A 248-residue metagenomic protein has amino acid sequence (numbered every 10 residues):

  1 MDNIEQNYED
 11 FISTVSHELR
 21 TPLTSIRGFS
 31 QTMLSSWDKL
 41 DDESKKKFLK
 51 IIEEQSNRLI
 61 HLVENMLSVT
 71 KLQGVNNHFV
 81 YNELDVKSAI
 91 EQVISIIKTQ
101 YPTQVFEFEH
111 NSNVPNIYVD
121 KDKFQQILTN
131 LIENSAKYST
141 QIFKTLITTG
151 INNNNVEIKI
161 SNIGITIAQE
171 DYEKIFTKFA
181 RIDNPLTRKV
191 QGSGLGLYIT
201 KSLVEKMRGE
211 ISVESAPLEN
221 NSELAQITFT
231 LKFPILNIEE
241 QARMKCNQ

Functional and structural regions predicted by a protein language model:
M1-M33: Primarily the dimerization/phosphotransfer
E54-L59: Short alpha-helical segment of the dimerization/phosphotransfer core of two-component systems
T70-Y81: Helix-loop junction within the histidine kinase core
V80-E83, V105-P115: Conserved catalytic submotifs in the C-terminal HATPase_c
S135-A136: Short helix-loop "hinge" at the ATP-lid/N-box region of the Bergerat-fold HATPase_c
I167-R181: Short conserved segment of the HATPase_c
